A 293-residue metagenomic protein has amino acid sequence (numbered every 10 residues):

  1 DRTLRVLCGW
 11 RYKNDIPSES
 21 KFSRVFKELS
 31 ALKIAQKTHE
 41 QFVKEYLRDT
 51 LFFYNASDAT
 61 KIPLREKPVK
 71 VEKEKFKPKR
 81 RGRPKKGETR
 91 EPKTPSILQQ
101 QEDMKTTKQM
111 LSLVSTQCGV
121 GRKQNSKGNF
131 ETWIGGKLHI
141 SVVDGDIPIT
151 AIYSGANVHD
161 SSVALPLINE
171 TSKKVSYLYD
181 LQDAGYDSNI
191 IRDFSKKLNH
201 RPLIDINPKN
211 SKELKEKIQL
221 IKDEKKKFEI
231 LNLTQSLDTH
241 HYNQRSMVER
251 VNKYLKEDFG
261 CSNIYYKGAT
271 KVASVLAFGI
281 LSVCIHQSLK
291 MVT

Functional and structural regions predicted by a protein language model:
D1-K37: Short, positively charged, Gly/Tyr-enriched micro-motifs that form contact patches at catalytic or ligand/partner
D1-R2, V143-D146, G260: Short connector loops/turns at beta-strand edges and beta->alpha or beta->beta junctions
C8-G9, R48-D49, K173-K174, D238-H240: Short hydrophobic "helix-edge" motifs at membrane interfaces and signal-peptide entry regions
I16, S20, G185, K271-V275: An alpha-helix initiation/capping motif
S23-K197: Polybasic low-complexity intrinsically disordered regions
A184-E257: Helix-centered, glycine/charged polyanion-binding patches within enzymatic domains that contact phosphate-containing
I230, T234-T293: Basic, amphipathic alpha-helical segments enriched in Lys/Arg and hydrophobic/aromatic residues
